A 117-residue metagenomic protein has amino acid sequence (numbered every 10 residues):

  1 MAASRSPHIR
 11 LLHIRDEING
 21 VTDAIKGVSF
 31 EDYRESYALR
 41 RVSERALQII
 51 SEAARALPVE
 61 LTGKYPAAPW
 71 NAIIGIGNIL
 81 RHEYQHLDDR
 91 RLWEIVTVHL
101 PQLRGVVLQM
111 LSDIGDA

Functional and structural regions predicted by a protein language model:
M1-A117: Solvent-exposed interaction patches of small proteins and small membrane subunits
